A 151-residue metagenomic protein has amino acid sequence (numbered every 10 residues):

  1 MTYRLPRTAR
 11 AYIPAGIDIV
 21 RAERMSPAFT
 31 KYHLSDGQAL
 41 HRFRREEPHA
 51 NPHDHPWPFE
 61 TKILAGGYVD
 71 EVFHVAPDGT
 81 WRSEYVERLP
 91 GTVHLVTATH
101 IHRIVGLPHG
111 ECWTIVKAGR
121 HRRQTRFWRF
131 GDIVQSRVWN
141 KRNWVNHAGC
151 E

Functional and structural regions predicted by a protein language model:
M1-A39, T80-W81: A short, N-terminal "cap"/entry segment at the start of jelly-roll beta-barrel domains of the cupin/DSBH fold
G37-H55, V72, A98: Conserved short histidine dyad/triad with adjacent acidic residue
H55-D70: Short, conserved beta-strand element in jelly-roll/cupin
V72-R103: Short acidic-glycine-tyrosine-enriched beta hairpin
L95, R103, H109-R126: A short hydrophobic beta-strand segment most commonly corresponding to one strand of the jelly-roll/cupin
R129: Phosphate/adenylate-binding glycine loop and adjacent helical scaffold
Q135-H147: Mixed-charge, glycine-accented linear interaction segment located at domain edges/termini
